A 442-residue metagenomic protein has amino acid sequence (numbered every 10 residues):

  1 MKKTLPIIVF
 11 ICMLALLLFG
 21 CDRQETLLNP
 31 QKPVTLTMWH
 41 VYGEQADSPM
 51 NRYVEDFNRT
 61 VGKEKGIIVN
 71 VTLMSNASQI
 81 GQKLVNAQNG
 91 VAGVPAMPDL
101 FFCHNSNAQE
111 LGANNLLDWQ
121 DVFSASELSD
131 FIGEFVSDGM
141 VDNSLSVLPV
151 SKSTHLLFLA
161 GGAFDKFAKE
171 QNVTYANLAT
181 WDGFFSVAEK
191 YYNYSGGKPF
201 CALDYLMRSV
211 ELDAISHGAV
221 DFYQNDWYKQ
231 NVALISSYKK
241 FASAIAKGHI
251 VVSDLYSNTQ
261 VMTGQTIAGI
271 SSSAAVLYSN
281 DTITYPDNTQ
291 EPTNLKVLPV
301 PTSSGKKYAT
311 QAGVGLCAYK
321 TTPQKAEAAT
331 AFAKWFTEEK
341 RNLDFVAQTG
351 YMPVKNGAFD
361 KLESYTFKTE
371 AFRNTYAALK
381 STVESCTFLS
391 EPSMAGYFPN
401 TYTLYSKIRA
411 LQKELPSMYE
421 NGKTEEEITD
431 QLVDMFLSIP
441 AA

Functional and structural regions predicted by a protein language model:
E44-I68: Short, polar/charged alpha-helical segment
K63-F131, K166-Q171, I267-A268, P286-T289: Extracytoplasmic "Venus flytrap"/periplasmic binding protein-like
F101-L156, F185, Q290-P301: Hinge/lid segment of periplasmic solute-binding proteins
Q120-F131, V173-N177, H217-S236, S243 (+3 more regions): Short, solvent-exposed loop/beta-turn-alpha elements that line the ligand-binding surface or hinge of extracytoplasmic
D142-V150, H155-L157, D182-Y228, A233 (+1 more regions): Extracytoplasmic/periplasmic solute-binding protein
F185-E189, Y223-L255, K296, V300: Glycine-centered hinge/linker elements that transmit conformational signals in sensory and ligand-binding systems
P286-G357: Extracytoplasmic/periplasmic substrate-recognition and gating elements
R373-P440: C-terminal capping/gating helix-and-loop segments adjacent to ligand/active sites or protein-protein/ligand interfaces
